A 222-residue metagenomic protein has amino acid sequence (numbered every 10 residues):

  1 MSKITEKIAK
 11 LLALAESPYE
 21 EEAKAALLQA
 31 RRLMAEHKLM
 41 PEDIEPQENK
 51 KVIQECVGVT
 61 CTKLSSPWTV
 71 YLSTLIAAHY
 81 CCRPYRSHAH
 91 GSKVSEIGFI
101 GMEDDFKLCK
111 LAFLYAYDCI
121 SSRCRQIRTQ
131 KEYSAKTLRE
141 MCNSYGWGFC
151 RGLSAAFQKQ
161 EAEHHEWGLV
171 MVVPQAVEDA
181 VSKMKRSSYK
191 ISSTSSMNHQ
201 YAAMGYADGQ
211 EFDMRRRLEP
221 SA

Functional and structural regions predicted by a protein language model:
M1-E55: Long alpha-helical, hydrophobic tracts
L39-A222: Extended, helix-rich structural scaffolds rather than catalytic motifs
